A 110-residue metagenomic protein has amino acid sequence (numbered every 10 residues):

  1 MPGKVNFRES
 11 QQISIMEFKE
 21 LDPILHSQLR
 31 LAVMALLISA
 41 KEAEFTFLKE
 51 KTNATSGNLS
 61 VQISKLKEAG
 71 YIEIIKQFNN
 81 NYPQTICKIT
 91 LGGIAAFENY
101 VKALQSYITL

Functional and structural regions predicted by a protein language model:
P2-S10, I15-F18, A35, L91-L110: Amphipathic alpha-helical dimerization/coiled-coil segments that flank or bridge DNA-binding/regulatory modules
E17-N58, Q77-N80, Q84-K88: N-terminal helix-turn-helix DNA-binding core of bacterial DNA-binding proteins
I63-S64: Short, hydrophobic-biased segments on the C-terminal half of alpha helices that form "recognition helices"
G70: Glycine-centered, phosphate/nucleic-acid-interacting loop/turn motifs that mediate DNA/RNA or nucleotide
I74: Short beta-strand "wing" residues that participate in macromolecule-binding interfaces
